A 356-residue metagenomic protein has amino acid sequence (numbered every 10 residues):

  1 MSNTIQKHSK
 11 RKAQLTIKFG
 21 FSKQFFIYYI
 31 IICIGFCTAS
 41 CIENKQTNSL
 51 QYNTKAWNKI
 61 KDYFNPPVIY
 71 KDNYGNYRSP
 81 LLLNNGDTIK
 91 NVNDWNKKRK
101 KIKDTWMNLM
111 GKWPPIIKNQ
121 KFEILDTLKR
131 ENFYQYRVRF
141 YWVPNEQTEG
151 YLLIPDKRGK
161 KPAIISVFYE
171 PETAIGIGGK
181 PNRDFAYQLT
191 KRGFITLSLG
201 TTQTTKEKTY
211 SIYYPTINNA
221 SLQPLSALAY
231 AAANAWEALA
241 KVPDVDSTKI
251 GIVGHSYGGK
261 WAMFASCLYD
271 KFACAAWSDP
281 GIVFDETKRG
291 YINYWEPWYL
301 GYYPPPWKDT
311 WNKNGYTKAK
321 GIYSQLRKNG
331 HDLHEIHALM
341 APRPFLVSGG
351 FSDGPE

Functional and structural regions predicted by a protein language model:
M1-S49: Bacterial Sec-dependent N-terminal signal peptides
K45-N108: N-terminal pre-domain segments of enzymes
P114-R158: N-terminal cap/lid segment of alpha/beta-hydrolase-fold proteins
G150, K160-E170: Short beta-strand element of the alpha/beta-hydrolase
S166-K241, F284-N293: Cap/lid segment of the alpha/beta-hydrolase catalytic domain
A235-Y299, L326: Primarily recognizes the serine-hydrolase "nucleophile elbow" in alpha/beta-hydrolase and SGNH/GDSL folds
W277-I336, E356: Mobile cap/lid helix-loop segments that gate and shape the active-site cleft of serine hydrolases
A341, V347-P355: Conserved strand-to-loop "acid loop" that flanks and positions the catalytic carboxylate
